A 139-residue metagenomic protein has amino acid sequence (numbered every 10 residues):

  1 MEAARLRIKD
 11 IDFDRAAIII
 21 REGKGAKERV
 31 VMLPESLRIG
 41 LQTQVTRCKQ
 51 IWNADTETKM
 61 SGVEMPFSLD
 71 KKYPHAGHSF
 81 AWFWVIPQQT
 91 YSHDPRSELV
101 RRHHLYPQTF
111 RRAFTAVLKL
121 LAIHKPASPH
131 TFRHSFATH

Functional and structural regions predicted by a protein language model:
M1-S92: Conserved tyrosine-mediated DNA breakage-rejoining catalytic core shared by Y-recombinases
V31, S92-H139: Short, basic (Lys/Arg/His-rich) helix/loop patches that form interaction surfaces in the mid-to-C-terminal regions
